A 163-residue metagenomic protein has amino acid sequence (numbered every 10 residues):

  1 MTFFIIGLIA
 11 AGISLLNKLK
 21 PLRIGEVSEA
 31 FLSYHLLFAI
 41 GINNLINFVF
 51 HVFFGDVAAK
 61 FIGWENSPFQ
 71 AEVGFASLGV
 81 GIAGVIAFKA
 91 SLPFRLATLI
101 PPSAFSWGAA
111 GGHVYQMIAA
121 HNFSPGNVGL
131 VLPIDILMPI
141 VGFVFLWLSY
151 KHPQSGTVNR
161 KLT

Functional and structural regions predicted by a protein language model:
M1-L15, D135: Hydrophobic transmembrane alpha-helical segments in integral membrane proteins
G12-N17, I86-A87, M138-G156: Membrane-water interface at the C-terminal end of transmembrane alpha helices
L19-L36, K89-F94: Membrane-interface helix-boundary motifs at transmembrane edges
L32-L36, D56-N66: Short juxtamembrane and helix-loop transition motifs at transmembrane-helix boundaries in membrane proteins
L37-V52, S67-V85: Core segments of alpha-helical transmembrane spans in multipass integral membrane proteins
A76-V80, L99-Y115, M138-V141: Hydrophobic alpha-helical membrane segments
F88-L96, G111-V128: Membrane-helix boundary connector in multi-pass membrane proteins
P125-M138: Individual transmembrane alpha-helices with interfacial aromatic-anchor signatures
